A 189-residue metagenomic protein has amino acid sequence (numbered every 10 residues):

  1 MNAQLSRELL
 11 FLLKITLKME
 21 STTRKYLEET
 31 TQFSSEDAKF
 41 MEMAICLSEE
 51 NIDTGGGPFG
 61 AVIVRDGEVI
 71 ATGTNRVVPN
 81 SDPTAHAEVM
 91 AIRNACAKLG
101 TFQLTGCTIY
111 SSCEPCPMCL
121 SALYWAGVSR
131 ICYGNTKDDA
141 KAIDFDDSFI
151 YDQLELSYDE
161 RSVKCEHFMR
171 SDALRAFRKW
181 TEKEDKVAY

Functional and structural regions predicted by a protein language model:
N2, S6, L10-N51, P115 (+1 more regions): Zinc-dependent deaminase
D53-G56: A short helix-loop-beta-strand connector motif used in the catalytic cores of GNAT acetyltransferases and, in some
F59-V64: Short beta-strand scaffold segments in enzyme catalytic cores
I70-V77: Short beta->alpha transition motifs characteristic of CBS
V77, S111, N135: Residues that line or immediately flank small-molecule/substrate-binding pockets and catalytic motifs
P79-M90: A short, polar/charged loop-to-alpha-helix boundary motif
I92-A122, A126: Helix-adjacent hinge/juxtasegments
